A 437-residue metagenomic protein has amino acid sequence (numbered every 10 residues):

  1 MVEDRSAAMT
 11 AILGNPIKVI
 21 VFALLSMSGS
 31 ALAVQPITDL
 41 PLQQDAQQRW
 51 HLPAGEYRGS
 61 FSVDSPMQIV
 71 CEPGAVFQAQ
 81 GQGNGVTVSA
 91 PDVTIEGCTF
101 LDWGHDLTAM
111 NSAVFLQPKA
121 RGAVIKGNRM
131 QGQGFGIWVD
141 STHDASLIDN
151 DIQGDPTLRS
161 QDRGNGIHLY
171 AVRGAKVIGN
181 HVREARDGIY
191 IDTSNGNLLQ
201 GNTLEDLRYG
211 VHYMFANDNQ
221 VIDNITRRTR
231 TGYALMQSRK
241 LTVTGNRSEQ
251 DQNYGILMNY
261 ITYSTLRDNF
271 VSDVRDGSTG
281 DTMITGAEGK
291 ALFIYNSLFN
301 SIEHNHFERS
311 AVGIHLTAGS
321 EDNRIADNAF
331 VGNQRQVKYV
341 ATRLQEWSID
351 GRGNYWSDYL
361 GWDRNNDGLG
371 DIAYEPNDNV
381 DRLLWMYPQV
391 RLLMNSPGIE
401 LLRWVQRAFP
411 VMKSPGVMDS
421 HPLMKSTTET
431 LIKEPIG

Functional and structural regions predicted by a protein language model:
K18-S28: Bacterial N-terminal signal peptides
L42, Y57-V70, F77-G97, L101-R121 (+2 more regions): Extracellular beta-strand-rich solenoid/capping regions of secreted or surface-exposed proteins that bind or remodel
Q47-R49, A54, S60, P66-Q68 (+21 more regions): Detector for repetitive beta-architecture
H51, S62, V70, Q78 (+24 more regions): Extracellular beta-strand solenoid repeats
A79-T87, L107-Q117, Q131-V139, R159-Y170 (+7 more regions): Extracellular beta-strand/beta-solenoid scaffold signature
L101-L116, A123, S146-A171, K176 (+8 more regions): Acidic/polar low-complexity surface segments
D149, F270-F293, N300-H304, E308-G437: Functionally critical loop-and-helix segments that line ligand-binding/catalytic clefts of soluble enzyme domains
